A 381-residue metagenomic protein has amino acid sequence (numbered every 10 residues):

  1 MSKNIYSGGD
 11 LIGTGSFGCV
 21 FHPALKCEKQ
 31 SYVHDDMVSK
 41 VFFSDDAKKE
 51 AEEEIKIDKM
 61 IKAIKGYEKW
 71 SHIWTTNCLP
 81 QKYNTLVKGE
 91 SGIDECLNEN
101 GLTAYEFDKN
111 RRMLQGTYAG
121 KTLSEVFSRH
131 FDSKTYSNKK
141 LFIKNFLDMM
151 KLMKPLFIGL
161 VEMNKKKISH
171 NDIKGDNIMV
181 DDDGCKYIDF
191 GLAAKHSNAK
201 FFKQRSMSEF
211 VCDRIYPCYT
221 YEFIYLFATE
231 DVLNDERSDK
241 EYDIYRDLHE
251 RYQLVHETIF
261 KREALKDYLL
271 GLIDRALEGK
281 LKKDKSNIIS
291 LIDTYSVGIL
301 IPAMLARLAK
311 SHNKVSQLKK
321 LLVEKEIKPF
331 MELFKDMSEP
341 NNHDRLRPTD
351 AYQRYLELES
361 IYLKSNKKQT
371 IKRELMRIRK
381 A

Functional and structural regions predicted by a protein language model:
S2-L11: Conserved N-terminal boundary motif of the eukaryotic protein kinase catalytic domain
T14-L102: ATP-binding glycine-rich loop module of kinase domains
E68-L147: Conserved structural core of kinase catalytic domains
L160-D181: Catalytic-loop of the protein kinase fold
K186-H312: C-lobe/activation-segment region of protein kinase-like
K325-E339: Conserved C-terminal C-lobe helix
P340-N366: Terminal C-lobe "cap" of eukaryotic-type protein kinase domains
